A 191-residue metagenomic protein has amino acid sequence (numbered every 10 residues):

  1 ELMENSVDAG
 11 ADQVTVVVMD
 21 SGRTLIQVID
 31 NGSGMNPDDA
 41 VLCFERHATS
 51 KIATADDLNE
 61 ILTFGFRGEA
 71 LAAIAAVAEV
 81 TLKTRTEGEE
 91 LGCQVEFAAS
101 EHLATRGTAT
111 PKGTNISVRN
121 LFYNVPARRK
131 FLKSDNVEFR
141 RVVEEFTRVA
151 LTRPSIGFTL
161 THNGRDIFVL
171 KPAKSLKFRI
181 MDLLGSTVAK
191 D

Functional and structural regions predicted by a protein language model:
E1-D191: N-terminal phosphate-binding caps/lids of nucleotide- and nucleic-acid-binding domains
